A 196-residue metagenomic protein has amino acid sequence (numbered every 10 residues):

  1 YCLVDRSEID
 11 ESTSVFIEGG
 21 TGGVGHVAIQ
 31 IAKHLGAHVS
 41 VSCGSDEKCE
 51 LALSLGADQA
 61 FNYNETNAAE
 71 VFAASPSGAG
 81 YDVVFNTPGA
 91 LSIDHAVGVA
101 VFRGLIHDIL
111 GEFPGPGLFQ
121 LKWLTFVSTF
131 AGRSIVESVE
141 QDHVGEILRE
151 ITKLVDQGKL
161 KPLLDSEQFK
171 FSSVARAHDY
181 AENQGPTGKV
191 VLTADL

Functional and structural regions predicted by a protein language model:
Y1-E65: Mid-domain Rossmann-like dinucleotide-binding core that forms the NAD(H)/NADP(H) cofactor-binding site
D10, P76, A100-F102, G185-P186: Short conserved AdoMet
S12, A57, G80-Y81, V174: Local beta-strand N-terminus motif with an aromatic residue
F16, F61, D82-F85, H107: N-terminal Rossmann-like NAD(P) cofactor-binding module of classical short-chain dehydrogenase/reductase
N67-A79: Short amphipathic alpha-helix with an adjacent loop that forms part of the alpha/beta core around
L91-L160, A194-L196: Glycine-rich phosphate-binding loop and adjacent beta-alpha segment of Rossmann(oid) nucleotide-cofactor-binding
T152, Q157-L164, A175-L196: C-terminal capping/lid region of NAD(P)-dependent oxidoreductase domains
E167-S173: A conserved short coil-to-beta-strand element within the FAD-binding core of flavoproteins
